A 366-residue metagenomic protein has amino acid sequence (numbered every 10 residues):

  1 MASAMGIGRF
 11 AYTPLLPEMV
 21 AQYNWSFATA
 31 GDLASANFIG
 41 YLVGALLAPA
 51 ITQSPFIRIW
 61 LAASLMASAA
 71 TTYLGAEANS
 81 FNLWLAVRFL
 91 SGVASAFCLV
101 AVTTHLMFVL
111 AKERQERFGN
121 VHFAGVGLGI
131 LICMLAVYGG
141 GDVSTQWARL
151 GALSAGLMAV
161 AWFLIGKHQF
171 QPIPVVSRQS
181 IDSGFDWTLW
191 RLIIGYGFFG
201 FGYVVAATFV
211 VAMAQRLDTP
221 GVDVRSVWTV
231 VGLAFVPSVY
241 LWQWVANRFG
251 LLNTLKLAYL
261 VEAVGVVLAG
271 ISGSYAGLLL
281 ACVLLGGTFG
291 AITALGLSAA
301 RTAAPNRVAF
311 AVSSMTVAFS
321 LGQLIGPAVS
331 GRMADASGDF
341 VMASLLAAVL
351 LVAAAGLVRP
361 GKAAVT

Functional and structural regions predicted by a protein language model:
T13, L189-T229, F235-P237: Extracytoplasmic gate region of multi-pass secondary transporters
N24, E77-L83, G250, S272-G273: Helix-breaking motifs and short loop linkers at transmembrane-helix boundaries and internal kinks in secondary membrane
G44-I57, S238-L251, A334-D335: Helix-to-loop junctions at the C-terminal end of transmembrane segments in multipass secondary transporters
F81-L83, K112-G166: Helix-loop-helix hairpin linking two adjacent transmembrane segments in secondary transporters
V87-G125: Cytoplasmic helix-loop-helix junction between adjacent transmembrane helices in 12-TM secondary transporters
W147-F163, M342-R359: Symmetry-related core transmembrane helices of the 12-TM Major Facilitator Superfamily/SLC fold
F249-G296: C-terminal transmembrane helical hairpin of 12-TM major facilitator-type secondary transporters
A303-D339, A347: A late C-terminal transmembrane helix in Major Facilitator Superfamily
